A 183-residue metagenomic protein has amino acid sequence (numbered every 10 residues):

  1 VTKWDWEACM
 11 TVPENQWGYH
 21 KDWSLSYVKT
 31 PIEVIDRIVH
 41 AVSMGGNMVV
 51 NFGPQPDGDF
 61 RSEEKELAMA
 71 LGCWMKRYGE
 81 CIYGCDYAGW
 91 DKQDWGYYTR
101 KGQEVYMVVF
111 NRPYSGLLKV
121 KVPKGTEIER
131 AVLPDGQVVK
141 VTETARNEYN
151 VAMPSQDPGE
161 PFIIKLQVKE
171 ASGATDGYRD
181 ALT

Functional and structural regions predicted by a protein language model:
V1-T183: Mature catalytic domains of secreted/periplasmic carbohydrate-active enzymes
